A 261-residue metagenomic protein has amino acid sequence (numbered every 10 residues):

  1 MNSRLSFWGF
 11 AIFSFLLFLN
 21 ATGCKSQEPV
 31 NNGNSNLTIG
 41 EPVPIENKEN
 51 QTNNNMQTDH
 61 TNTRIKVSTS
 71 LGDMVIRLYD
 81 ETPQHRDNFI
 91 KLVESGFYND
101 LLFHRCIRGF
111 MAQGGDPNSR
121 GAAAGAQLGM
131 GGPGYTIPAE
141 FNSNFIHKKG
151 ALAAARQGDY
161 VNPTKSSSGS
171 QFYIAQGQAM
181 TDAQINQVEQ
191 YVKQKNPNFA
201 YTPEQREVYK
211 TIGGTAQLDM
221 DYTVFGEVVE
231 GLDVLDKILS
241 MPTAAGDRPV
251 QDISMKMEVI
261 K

Functional and structural regions predicted by a protein language model:
N2-F7, S14, N20-K261: Cyclophilin-like peptidyl-prolyl cis-trans isomerases
